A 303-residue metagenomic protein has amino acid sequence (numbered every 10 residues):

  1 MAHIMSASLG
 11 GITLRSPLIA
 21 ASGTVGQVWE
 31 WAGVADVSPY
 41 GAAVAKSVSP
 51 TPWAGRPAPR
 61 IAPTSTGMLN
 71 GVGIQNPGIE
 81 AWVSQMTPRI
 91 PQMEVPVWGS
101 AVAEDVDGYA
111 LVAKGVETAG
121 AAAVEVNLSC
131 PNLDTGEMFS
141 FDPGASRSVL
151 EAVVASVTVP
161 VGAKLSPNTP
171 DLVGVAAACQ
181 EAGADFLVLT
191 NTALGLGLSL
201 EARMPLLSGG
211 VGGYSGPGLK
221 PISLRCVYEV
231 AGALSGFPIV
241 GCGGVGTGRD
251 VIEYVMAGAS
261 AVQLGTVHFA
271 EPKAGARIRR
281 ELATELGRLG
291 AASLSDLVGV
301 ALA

Functional and structural regions predicted by a protein language model:
M1-A2, Y214-F237, G246-A303: Alpha/beta catalytic cores of nucleotide-metabolism and tRNA/nucleoside-modifying enzymes
M1-V97, A103: N-terminal capping/small domains of soluble enzymes
T13-I19, M93-G99, S156-P167, G232-C242: Short beta-strand/loop segments at the ligand-binding rim of alpha/beta enzyme cores
A20, A43, W82, G99 (+6 more regions): Conserved, mostly hydrophobic/aromatic
W29-A35, D107-T118, T169-A182, V230-G236 (+1 more regions): Catalytic cores of alpha/beta
A45-P50, E125-N132, F186-L196, G244-V245 (+1 more regions): Glycine-rich phosphate-binding active-site loops on the catalytic face of alpha/beta enzymes
M68-G71, N76, L128-G144, V175-A178 (+1 more regions): Glycine/Thr-rich beta-alpha phosphate-binding loop at enzyme active sites
P91, A101-V157, L165, V173-F186 (+1 more regions): Conserved alpha/beta-domain cores
